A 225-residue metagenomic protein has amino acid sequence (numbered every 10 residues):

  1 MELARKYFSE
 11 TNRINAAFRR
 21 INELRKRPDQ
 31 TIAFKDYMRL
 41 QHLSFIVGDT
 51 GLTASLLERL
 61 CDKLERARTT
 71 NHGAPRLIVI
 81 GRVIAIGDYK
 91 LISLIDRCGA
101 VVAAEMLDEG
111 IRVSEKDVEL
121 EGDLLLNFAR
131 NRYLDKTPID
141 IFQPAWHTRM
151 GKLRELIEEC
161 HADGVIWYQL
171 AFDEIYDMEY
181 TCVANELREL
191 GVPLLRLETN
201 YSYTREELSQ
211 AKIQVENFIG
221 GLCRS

Functional and structural regions predicted by a protein language model:
M1-S114, W146: A charged, amphipathic alpha-helical module
G81-I86, F172-M178: Gly/Ser/Thr-rich loops at beta-strand to alpha-helix junctions that form or flank small-molecule/cofactor-binding
A100, A104-T148: Flexible internal linker/loop segments at domain or repeat junctions
P144-H161, M178-E179: A short, acidic, amphipathic alpha-helical segment used as a generic capping/interface helix at domain edges
A162-A171: Acidic beta-strand-to-loop metal/phosphate-binding motif
M178-S225: Peripheral docking tails and interdomain loops at the edges of cofactor- or intermediate-handling domains
